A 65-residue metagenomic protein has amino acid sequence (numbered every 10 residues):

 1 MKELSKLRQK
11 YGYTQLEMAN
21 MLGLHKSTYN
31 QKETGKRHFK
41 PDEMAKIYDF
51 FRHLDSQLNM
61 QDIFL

Functional and structural regions predicted by a protein language model:
M1-K10, L58: A short, Lys/Arg-rich alpha-helix, primarily the initiator
S5, L16, Q61: Residues within the helices of the helix-turn-helix
S5, N30-Q31, Y48: Key DNA-contacting residues within the recognition helix of helix-turn-helix
S5, Q9, G23, T34-K36: Residue-level detection of the helix-turn-helix DNA-binding "recognition helix"
R8, A19, Y48: The alpha-helix within a helix-turn-helix
Y13-Q31: Short alpha-helical DNA-recognition segment
D42-L58: DNA major-groove recognition helix of helix-turn-helix/homeodomain DNA-binding modules
N59-L65: Short amphipathic recognition helices of helix-turn-helix/homeodomain-type DNA-binding modules
